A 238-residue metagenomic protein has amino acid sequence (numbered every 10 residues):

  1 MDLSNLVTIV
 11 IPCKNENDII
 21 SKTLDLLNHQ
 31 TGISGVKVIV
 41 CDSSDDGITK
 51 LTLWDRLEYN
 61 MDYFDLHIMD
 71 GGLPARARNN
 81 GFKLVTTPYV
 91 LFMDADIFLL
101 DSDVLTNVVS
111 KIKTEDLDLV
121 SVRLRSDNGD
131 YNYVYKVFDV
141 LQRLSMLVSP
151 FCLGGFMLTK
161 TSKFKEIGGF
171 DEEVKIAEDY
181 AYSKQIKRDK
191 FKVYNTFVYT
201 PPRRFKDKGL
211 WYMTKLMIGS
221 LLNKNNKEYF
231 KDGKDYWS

Functional and structural regions predicted by a protein language model:
E16-H29: Short, well-formed alpha-helical segments that are part of the catalytic scaffolds of diverse glycosyltransferases
L26, C41-L53, I97-F98: A conserved acidic beta->alpha catalytic loop
G35-D45, H67-G71: Short beta-strand/loop segment that forms part of the nucleotide-sugar
M69-V85: Glycine-rich, basic loop-to-helix element that forms the pyrophosphate-binding segment of sugar-nucleotide handling
V90: Short aromatic/hydrophobic "clamp" motif used to bind/position activated sugar donors
S102-Y131: Conserved donor NDP-sugar-binding/catalytic core segment of glycosyltransferases
L124-G129, L141-T159: A recurrent flexible, glycine/aromatic-enriched loop bordering the glycosyltransferase active site that acts as
I176-Y182: Acidic donor-binding loop at a coil-to-helix junction in glycosyltransferase catalytic cores that engages
